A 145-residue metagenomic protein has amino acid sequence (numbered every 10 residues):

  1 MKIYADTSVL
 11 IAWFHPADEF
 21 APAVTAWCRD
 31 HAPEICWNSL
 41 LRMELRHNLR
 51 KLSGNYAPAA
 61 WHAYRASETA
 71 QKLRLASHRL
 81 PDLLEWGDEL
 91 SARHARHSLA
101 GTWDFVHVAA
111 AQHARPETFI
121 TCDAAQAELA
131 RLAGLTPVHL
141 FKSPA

Functional and structural regions predicted by a protein language model:
M1-L41, K51-H62, A133: Short, well-structured N-terminal submotif of metal-dependent ribonuclease cores
K2, N38, V108-A145: Acidic, PIN/NYN-like endoribonuclease modules and their adjacent C-terminal/linker elements
I11, H47, A109-Q112: A cross-family signal for key residues in well-ordered alpha-helices that form functional helical elements
C28-D30, T69-K72, H113-A114: Short glycine-enriched loop/turn motifs at secondary-structure junctions
R46-R50, D88: Amphipathic alpha-helical segments within well-ordered protein domains
A57-E89, A125-L129, A133, K142-A145: Anionic, Ser/Thr-rich low-complexity intrinsically disordered regions
R74-E128: Active-site neighborhoods of divalent-metal-dependent phosphate/nucleic-acid chemistry enzymes
